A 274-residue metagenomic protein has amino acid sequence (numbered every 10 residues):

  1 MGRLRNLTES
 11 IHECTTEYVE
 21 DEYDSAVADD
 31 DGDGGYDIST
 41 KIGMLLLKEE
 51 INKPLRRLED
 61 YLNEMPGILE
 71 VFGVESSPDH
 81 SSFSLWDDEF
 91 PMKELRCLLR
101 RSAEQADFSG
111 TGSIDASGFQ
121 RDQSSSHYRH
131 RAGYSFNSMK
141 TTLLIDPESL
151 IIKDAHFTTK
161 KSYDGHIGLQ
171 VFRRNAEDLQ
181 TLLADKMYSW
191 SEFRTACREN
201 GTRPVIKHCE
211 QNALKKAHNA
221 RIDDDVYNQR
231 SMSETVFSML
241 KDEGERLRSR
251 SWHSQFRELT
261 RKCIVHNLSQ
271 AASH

Functional and structural regions predicted by a protein language model:
G2-E50: Basic, short loop/linker segments at the boundary and entry of helix-turn-helix/winged-helix-like folds
V27-G34, I68-V71, R129, S251: A short glycine/serine-rich beta->alpha loop
D33-G34, I38-I42, E50-K53, D60 (+2 more regions): Polybasic low-complexity intrinsically disordered regions
I51-R57, G244-L247, L268-H274: Short helix-capping/linker segments at secondary-structure and domain boundaries
R56-F72: DNA-recognition alpha helix
E64-G67, E75-S84: Short, conserved phosphate-binding/catalytic loop or strand-edge motifs used in phosphoryl-/nucleotidyl-transfer
T181, K186-R250: Helix-centered, glycine/charged polyanion-binding patches within enzymatic domains that contact phosphate-containing
R250-H274: Charge-patterned, long linear interaction tracts outside catalytic cores
